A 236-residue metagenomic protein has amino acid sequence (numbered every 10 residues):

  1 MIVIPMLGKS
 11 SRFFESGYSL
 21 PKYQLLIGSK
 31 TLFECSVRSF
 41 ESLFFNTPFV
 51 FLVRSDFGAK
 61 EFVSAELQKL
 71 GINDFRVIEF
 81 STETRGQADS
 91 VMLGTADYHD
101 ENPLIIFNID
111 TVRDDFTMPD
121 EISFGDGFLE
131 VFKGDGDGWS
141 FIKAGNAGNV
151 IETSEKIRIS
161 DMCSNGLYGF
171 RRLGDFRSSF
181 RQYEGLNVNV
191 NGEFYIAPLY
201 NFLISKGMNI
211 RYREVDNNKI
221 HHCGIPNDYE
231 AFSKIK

Functional and structural regions predicted by a protein language model:
M1-I4, R12-F14, Y18, L26 (+1 more regions): Conserved N-terminal catalytic core of the sugar/cofactor nucleotidyltransferase
I2, S164-K236: Conserved alpha/beta core of the MobA/IspD/sugar-nucleotide pyrophosphorylase nucleotidyltransferase superfamily
M6-L7, V53, N108, V131-F132: Short beta-strand/turn micro-motifs composed of small residues that flank or help shape donor/cofactor-binding pockets
G8, D110, I225: Active-site glycine-centered loops adjacent to acidic/histidine catalytic or metal-binding residues that shape
Y23, P48, D74-R76, N149 (+1 more regions): Conserved beta-strand segments of alpha/beta enzyme cores
Q24, F141-A144, Y212: A structural signal for short hydrophobic beta-strand segments in well-ordered beta-sheet cores
E101-V112: Short beta-strand-to-loop acidic/aromatic patch adjacent to the donor-nucleotide binding site
R113-V190: Conserved core of the sugar-phosphate nucleotidyltransferase
